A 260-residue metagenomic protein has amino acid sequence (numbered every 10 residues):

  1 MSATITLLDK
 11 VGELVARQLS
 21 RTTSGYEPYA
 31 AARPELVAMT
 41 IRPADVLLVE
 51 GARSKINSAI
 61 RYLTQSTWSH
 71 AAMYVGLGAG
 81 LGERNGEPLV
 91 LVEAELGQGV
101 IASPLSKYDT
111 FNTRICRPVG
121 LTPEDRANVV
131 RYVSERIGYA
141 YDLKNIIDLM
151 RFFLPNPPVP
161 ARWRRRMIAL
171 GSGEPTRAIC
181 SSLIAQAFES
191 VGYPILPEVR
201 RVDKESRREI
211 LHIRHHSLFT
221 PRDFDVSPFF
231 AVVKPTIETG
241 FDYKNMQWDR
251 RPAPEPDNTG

Functional and structural regions predicted by a protein language model:
M1-G260: Cysteine-nucleophile amide-bond enzymes
